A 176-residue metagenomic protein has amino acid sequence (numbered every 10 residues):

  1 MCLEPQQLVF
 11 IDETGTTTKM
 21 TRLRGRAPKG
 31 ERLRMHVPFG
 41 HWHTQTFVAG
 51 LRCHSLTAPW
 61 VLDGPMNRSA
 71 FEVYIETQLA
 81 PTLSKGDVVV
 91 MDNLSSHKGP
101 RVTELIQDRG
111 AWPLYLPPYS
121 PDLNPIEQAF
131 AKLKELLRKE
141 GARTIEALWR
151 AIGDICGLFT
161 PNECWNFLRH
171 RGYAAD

Functional and structural regions predicted by a protein language model:
M1-D176: Short functional hotspots at interaction and active-site rims
